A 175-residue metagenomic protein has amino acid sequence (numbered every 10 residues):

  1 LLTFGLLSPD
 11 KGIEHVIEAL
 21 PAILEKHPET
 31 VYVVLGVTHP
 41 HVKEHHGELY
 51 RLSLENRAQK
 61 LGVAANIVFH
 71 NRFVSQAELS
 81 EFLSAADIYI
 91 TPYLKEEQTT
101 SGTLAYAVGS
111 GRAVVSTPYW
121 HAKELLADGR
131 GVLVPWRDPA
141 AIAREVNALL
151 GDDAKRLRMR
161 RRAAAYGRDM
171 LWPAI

Functional and structural regions predicted by a protein language model:
L1-K11, I17-L20, V33: Conserved donor-binding/catalytic core segment of Leloir-type glycosyltransferases
H45-F73, A77: Nucleotide-activated donor-binding/catalytic signature segment of Leloir-type glycosyltransferases, i.e., the conserved
N71, A86-D87, T91-T99, P118: Short Ser/Thr-rich beta->loop micro-motif in glycosyltransferases that lines and helps position the nucleotide-sugar
S80-A86: Short alpha-helical donor nucleotide-sugar binding micro-motif in glycosyltransferases
I88, V108-G109, A113-S116: Short hydrophobic beta-strand element within catalytic cores of glycosyltransferases and related nucleotide-activated
T100, G109, P118-L133: Short acidic/histidine- and often glycine-rich active-site loop of Leloir-type glycosyltransferases that engages
D128, V132-P139, A148-D153: Conserved acidic donor-binding segment of nucleotide-sugar-dependent glycosyltransferases
K155-D169: A short, well-ordered alpha-helix in the C-terminal region of glycosyltransferases
